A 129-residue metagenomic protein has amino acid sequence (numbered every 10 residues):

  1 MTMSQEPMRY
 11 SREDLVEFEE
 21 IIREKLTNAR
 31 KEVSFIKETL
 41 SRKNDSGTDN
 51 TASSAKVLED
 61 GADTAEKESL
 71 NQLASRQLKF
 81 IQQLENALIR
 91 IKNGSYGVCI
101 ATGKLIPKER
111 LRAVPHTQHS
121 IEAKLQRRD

Functional and structural regions predicted by a protein language model:
M1-R90: Interaction interfaces in information-processing and related assembly proteins
S41, T102-K104: Short, internal active-site loops enriched in acidic
L78, Y96, T117: Residues immediately within or flanking Cys/His clusters that coordinate Zn2+ in small zinc-binding modules
I89, L105-P107, R128: Short functional micro-motifs and their immediate structural scaffolds
I91-G97: Glycine-centered tight-turn and secondary-structure capping sites
C99-T102, S120: Short cysteine-rich clusters marking metal-coordination/redox-active sites
E109-V114: Short Cys/His-rich "knuckle" micro-motifs
Q118-D129: Short microdomains enriched in Cys/His and/or Lys/Arg
